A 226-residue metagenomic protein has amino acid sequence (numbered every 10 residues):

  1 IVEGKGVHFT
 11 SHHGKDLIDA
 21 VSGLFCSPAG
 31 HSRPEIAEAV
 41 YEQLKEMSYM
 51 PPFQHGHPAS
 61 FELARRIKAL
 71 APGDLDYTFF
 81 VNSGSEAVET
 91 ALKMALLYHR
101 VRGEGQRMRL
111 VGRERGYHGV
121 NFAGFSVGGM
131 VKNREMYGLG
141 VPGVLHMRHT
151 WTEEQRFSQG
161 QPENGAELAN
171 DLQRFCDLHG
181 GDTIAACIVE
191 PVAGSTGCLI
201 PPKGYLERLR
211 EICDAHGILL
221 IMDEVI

Functional and structural regions predicted by a protein language model:
I1-H8, H55, S60, L168: Active-site-adjacent loop/helix segments that line or gate small-molecule/cofactor pockets in enzymes
S11-H12: Short, acidic, Ser/Thr-enriched surface-loop or helix-capping motifs
K15, A186, L219-L220: Hydrophobic "anchor" residues on beta-strands that sit immediately upstream of conserved functional sites
K15-D16, C198: Residue-level signal for well-ordered, solvent-exposed loop/turn and beta-edge residues enriched in charged/polar side
D16-E104, V111: Glycine-rich loop-to-alpha-helix module at the N-terminal edge of alpha/beta enzyme cores
A91, I188, I221-M222: Generic enzyme active-site microenvironment
R115-V192: PLP-dependent aminotransferase-class I/II
L199-I226: Catalytic PLP-binding core of fold-type I/II PLP enzymes
